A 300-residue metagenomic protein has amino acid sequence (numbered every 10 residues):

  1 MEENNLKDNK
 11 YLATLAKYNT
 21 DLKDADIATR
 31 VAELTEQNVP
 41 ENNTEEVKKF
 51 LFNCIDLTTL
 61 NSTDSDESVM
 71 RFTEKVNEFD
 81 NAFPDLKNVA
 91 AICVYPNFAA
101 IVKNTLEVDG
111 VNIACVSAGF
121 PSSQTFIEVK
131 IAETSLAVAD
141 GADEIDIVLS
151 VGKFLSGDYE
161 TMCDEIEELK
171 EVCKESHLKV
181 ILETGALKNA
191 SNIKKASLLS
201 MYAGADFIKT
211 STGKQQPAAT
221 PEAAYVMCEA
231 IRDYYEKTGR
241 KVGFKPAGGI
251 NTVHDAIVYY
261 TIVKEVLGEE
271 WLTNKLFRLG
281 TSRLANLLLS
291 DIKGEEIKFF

Functional and structural regions predicted by a protein language model:
M1-F52: Charged, compositionally biased N-terminal leader segments and the immediate start of the first structured element
L22-D26, R30-E33, L86, P217-A218 (+1 more regions): N-terminal start-of-chain detector that recognizes signal peptides and the immediate post-cleavage beginning
V39-F52, T63-K87, N97-F244, N251-S282 (+1 more regions): Alpha/beta enzyme core
L60: A short, histidine- and acid-enriched strand-loop-helix "catalytic/donor-clamping" loop that lines the nucleotide-sugar
I92-V94: Short, hydrophobic beta-strand segments that form beta-sheet elements in well-ordered domains
N286: Metal-centered catalytic cores of metalloenzymes
